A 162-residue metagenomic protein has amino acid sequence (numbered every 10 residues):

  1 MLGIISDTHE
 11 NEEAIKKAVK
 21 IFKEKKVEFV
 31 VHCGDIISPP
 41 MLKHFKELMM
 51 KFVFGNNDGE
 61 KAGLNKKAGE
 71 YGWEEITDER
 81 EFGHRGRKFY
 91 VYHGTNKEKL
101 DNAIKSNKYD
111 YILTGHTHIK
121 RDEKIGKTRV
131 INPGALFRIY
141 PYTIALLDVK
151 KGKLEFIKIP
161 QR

Functional and structural regions predicted by a protein language model:
M1-H9, K88-G94, R129-G134, F156: Active-site-proximal beta-strand elements of phosphoester/diester hydrolases
G3-H84: Core catalytic region of metal-dependent phosphoesterases/phosphodiesterases, especially metallo-beta-lactamase-like
H9-A14, I37-P40, D58-G63, N96-D101 (+2 more regions): Active-site environment of divalent metal-dependent phosphoester hydrolases
V31, K51-V53, Y111-L113, R129-I131: Hydrophobic/aromatic beta-strand patches that form the interior of the parallel beta-sheet core in alpha/beta enzyme
L42-E47, I104-S106, R121-K127: Short loop/helix-cap segments at secondary-structure boundaries that form the rim of catalytic
D58-K108, R138-P141: Active-site-proximal segments of metal-dependent phosphoesterases and phosphodiesterases across multiple
D78-R85, N107-K108, K124-R162: Binuclear metal-dependent phosphoesterase catalytic core
